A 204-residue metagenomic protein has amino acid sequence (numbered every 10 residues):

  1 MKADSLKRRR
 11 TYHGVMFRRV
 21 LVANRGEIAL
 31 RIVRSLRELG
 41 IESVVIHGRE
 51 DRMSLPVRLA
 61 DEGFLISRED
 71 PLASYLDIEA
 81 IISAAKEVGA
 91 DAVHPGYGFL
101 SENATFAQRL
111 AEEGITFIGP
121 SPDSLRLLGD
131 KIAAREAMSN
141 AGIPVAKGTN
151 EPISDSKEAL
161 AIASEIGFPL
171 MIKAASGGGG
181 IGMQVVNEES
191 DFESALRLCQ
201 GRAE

Functional and structural regions predicted by a protein language model:
S5, T11-Y12: Short, positively charged and aromatic/hydrophobic N-terminal segments
Y12-E204: N-terminal beta-alpha lobe that positions the nucleotide/phosphoryl donor in ATP/NTP-coupled carboxylate activation
